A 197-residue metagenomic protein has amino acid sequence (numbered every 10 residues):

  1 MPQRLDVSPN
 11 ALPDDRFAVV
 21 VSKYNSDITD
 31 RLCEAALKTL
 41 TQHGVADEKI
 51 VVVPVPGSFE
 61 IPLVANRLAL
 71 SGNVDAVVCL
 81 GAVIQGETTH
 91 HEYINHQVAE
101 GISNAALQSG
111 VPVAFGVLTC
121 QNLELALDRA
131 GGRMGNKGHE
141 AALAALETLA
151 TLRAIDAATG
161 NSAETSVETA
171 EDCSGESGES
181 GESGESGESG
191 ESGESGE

Functional and structural regions predicted by a protein language model:
R4-L5, H91, H96-E197: C-terminal binding/interaction regions
S8-V55: Glycine-rich phosphate/diphosphate-binding loop of Rossmann-like nucleotide-binding domains
L12, D27, R31, A35 (+6 more regions): Conserved active-site and cofactor/substrate-binding residues in soluble primary-metabolism enzymes
A18, V51, D75-V77, V111-V117: Structural motif
S22, V78, A145: Residue-level signature of catalytic and energy-coupling elements of molecular machines, predominantly ATP/GTP-dependent
K23-Y24, A82-V83, L118-N122: Short, ordered loop/turn segments at secondary-structure junctions
S26, K38-A46, N66-N73, S103-L107 (+1 more regions): Generic secondary-structure signature for well-ordered alpha-helical cores
E60, V64-I102: Glycine-rich phosphate-binding loop
